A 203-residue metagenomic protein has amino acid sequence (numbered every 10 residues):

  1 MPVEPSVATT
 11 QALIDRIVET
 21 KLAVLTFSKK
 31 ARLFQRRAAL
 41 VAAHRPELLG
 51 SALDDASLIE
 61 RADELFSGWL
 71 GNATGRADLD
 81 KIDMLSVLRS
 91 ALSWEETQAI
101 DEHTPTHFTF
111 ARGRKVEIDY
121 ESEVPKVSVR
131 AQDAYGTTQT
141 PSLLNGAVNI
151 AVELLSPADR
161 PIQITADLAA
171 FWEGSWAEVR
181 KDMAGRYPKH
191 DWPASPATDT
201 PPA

Functional and structural regions predicted by a protein language model:
M1-H107, A147-A203: Acidic, serine/threonine- and proline-rich low-complexity intrinsically disordered segments
T20-V24, I100-A131: Amphipathic alpha-helical packing elements
E121-I150, L154: Short, surface-exposed, low-complexity cationic segments
